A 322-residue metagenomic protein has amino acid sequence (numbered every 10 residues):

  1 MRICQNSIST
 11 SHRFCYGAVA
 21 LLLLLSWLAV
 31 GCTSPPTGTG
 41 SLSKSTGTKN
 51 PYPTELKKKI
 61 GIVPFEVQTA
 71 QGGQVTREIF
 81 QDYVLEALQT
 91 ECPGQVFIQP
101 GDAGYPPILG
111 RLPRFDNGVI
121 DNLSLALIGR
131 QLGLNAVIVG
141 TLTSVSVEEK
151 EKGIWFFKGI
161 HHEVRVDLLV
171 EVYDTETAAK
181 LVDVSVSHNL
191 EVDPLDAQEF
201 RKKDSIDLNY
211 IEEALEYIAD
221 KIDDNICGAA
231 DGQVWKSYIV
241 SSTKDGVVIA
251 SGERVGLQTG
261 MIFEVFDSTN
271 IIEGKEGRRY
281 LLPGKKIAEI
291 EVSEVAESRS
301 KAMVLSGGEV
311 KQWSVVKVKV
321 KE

Functional and structural regions predicted by a protein language model:
R2-A20: Bacterial N-terminal signal peptides that target proteins for export
L28-G31: C-terminal motif of bacterial Sec signal peptides marking the signal peptidase cleavage site
T33-L56, Y173-D245, T259, S293-R299 (+1 more regions): C-terminal/domain-edge helix-coil "capping" segments
K57-P64, Q68-T143, T175, A179-V184 (+2 more regions): N-terminal segment of the mature soluble domain
E66-V75, R111-D116, F156-F157, K203-E212 (+1 more regions): Second-shell loop/turn segments in exported
D116-E176, L281, E294, K301: Surface-exposed short loop/turn segments
Y238-L281: Acidic, Ser/Thr-rich low-complexity intrinsically disordered segments
K275-S298: Short, compositionally biased
